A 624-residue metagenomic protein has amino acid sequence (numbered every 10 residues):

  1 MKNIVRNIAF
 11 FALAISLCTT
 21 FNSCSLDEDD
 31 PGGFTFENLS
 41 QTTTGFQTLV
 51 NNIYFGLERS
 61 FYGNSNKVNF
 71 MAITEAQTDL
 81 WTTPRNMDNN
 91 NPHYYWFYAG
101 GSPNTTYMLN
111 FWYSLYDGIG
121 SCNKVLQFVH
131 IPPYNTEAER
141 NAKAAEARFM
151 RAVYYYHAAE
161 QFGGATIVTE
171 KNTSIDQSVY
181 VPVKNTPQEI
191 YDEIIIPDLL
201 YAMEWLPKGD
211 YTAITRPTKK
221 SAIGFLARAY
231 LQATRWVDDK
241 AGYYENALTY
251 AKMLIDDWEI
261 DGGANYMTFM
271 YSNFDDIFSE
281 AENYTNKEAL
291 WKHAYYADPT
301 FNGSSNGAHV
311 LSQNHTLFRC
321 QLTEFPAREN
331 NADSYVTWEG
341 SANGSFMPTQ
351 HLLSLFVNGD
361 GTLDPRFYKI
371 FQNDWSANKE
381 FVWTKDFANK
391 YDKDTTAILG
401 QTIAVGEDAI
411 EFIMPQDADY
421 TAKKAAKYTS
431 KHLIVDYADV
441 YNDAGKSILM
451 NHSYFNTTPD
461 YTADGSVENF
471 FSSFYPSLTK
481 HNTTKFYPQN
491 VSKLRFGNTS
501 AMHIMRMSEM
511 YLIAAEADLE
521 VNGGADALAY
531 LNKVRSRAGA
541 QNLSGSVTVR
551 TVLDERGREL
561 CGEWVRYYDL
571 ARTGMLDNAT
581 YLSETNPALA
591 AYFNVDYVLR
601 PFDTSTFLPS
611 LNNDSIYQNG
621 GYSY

Functional and structural regions predicted by a protein language model:
M1-F10: Bacterial N-terminal signal peptides that target proteins for export
T19-S23: C-terminal motif of bacterial Sec signal peptides marking the signal peptidase cleavage site
C24-A72, N612, I616-Y624: Membrane-proximal, proline-rich intrinsically disordered regions
C24-L26, Y54, T83, S102 (+6 more regions): Long, intrinsically disordered, low-complexity segments
T42-T43, Q47-G63, P84-F162, P182-E193 (+3 more regions): Conserved, well-structured interaction surfaces
A159-T166, Q232-D239, N522-G523: Short coil/turn linking the two alpha-helices of tandem helical-hairpin repeats
M347-H503: Flexible, polar/acidic helix-loop-strand segments at domain edges
